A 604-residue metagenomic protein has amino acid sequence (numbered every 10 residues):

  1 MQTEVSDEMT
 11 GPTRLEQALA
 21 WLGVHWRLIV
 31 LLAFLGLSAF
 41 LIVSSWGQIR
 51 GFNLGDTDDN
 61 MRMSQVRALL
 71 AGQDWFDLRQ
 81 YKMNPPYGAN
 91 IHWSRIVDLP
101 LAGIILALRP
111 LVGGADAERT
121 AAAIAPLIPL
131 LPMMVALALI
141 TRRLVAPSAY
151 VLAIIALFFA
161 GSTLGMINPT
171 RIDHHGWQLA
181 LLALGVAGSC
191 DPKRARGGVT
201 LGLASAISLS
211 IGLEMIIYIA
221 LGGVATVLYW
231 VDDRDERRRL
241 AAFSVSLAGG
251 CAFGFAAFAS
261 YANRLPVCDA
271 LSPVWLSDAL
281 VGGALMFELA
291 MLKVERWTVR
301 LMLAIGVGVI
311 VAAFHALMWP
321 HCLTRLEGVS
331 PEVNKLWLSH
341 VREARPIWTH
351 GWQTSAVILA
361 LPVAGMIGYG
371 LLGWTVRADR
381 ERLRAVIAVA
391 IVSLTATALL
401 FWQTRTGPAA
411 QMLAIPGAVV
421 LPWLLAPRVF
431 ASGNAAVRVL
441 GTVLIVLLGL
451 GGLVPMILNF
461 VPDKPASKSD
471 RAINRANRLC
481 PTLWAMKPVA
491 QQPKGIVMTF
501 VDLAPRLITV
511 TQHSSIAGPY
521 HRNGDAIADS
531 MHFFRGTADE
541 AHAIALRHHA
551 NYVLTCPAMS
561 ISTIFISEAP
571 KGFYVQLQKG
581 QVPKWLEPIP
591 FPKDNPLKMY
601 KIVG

Functional and structural regions predicted by a protein language model:
M1-W46, L292-V307: Start-transfer (signal-anchor) and selected internal transmembrane alpha helices of multi-pass inner/ER membrane
Q2-R14, P129-P132, V437-T442, L447 (+1 more regions): Extracytoplasmic
L35, F40, A125-R143, S148-K193 (+3 more regions): Membrane-embedded helix bundles of polyisoprenyl
S44-L144, S148-A156, A160-L181, S208: Active-site lumenal/periplasmic loops and adjacent helix-entry segments of GT-C-fold, multi-pass membrane
K82, R109-A115, A257-A270, E327-I358: Juxtamembrane membrane-water interface segments that cap and precede transmembrane helices
Y218-L301, P422-R428: Perimembrane helix-loop-helix junctions
D235-A241, E295-A304, M366-I391: Membrane-interface helix-loop-helix junctions at transmembrane boundaries of multi-pass membrane enzymes, predominantly
L359-L361, M366, W402-V443: Hydrophobic/aromatic-rich transmembrane helices and adjacent perimembrane loops
